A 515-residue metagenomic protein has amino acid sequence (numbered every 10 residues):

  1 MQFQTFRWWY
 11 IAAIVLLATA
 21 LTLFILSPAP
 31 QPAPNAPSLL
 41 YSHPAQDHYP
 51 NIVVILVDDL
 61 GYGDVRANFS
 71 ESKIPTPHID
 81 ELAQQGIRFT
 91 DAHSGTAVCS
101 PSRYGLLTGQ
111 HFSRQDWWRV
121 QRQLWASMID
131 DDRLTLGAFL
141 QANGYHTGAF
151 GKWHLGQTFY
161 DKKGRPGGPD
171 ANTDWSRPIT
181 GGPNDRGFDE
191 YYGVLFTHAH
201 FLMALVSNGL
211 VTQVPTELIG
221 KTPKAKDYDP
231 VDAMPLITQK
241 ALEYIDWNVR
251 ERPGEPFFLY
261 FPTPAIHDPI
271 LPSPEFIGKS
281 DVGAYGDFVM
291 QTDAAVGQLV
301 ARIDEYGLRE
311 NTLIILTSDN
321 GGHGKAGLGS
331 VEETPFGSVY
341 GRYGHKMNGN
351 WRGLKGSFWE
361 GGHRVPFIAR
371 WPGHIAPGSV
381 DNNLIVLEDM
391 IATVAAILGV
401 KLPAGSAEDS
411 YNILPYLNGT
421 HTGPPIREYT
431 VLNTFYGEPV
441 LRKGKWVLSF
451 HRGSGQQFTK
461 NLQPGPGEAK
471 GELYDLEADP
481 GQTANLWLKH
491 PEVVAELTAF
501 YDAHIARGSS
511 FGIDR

Functional and structural regions predicted by a protein language model:
F3-Q4, W9-E472, A478-R515: Formylglycine-dependent sulfatase
